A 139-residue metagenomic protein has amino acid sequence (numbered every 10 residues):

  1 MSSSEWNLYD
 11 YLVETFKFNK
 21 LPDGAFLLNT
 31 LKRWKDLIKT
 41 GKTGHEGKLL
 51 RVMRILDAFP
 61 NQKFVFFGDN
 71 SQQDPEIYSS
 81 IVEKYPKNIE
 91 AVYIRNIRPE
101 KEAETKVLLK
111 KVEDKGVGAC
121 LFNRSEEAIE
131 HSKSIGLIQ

Functional and structural regions predicted by a protein language model:
S4-Q139: C-terminal cap/substrate-recognition subdomain and adjoining C-terminal extension of metal-dependent phosphatase-like
